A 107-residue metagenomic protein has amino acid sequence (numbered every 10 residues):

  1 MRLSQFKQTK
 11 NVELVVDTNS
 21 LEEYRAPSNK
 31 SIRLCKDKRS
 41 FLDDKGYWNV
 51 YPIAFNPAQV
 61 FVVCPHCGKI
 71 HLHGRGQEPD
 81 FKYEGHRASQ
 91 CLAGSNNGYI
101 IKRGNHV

Functional and structural regions predicted by a protein language model:
M1-D37: Glycine- and charge-rich intrinsically disordered segments
P27, D37-I53, H73-G76: Short Cys/His-rich Zn2+-coordinating modules
Y51-Q59, D80-G85: Short, flexible, mixed-charge glycine/proline-rich loop motifs that serve as phosphate/nucleic-acid-contacting
K69-R75, N96-I100: Short functional micro-motifs and their immediate structural scaffolds
D80-V107: Short metal-binding segments enriched for Cys and/or His
